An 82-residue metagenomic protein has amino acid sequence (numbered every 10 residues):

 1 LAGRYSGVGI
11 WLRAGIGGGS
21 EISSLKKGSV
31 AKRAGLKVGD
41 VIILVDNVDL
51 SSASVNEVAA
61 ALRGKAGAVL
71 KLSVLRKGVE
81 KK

Functional and structural regions predicted by a protein language model:
L1-S24: PDZ/PDZ-like peptide-tail recognition elements
R4-S6, V38, S54, V58: Generic hydrophobic, aliphatic-rich segments that mediate packing or membrane embedding
S6-V8, A34, A66: Short glycine-rich loop/turn motifs that provide flexible caps or phosphate-binding loops at active sites
R13-G17, L25-G28, N47-V48, K65-G67 (+1 more regions): Solvent-exposed coil/turn segments that connect beta secondary-structure elements in extracytoplasmic/periplasmic
S20, V30-K32, S51, E80-K81: Short beta-strands and strand-coil junctions in structured, solvent-facing domains, enriched
E21, I43, E57-K82: PDZ-domain C-terminal substructure recognizer with occasional recognition of PDZ-binding tails
A31-S54: Conserved PDZ fold ligand-binding element
